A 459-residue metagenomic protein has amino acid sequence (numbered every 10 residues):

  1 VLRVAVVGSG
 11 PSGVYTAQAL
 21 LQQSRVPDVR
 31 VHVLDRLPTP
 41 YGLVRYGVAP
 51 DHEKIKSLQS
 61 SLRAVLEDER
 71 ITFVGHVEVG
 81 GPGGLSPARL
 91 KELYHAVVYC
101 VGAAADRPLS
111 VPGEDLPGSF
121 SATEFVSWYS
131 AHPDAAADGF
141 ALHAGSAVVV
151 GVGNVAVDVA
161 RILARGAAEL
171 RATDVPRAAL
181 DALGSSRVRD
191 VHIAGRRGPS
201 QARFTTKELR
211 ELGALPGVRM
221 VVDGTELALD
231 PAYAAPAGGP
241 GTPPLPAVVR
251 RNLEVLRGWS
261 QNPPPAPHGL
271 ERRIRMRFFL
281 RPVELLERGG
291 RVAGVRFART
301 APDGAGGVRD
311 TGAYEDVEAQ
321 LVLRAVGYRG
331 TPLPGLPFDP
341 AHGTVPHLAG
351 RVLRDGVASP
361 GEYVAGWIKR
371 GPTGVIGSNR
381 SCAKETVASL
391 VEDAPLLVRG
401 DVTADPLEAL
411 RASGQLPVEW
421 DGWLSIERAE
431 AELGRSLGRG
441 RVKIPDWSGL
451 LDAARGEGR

Functional and structural regions predicted by a protein language model:
V1-G10, H143-V150: Beta1/beta-strand and adjacent pyrophosphate-binding region of the FAD-binding site in flavoprotein oxidoreductases
V4-V26, V157-L163: N-terminal Rossmann-like FAD-binding beta1-loop-alpha1 element of flavoenzymes
R30, P38-A96, L253-L270: N-terminal Rossmann-like dinucleotide/flavin-binding domain of flavoprotein oxidoreductases that bind FAD/FMN
R30, R161-R309, L390, A394 (+1 more regions): Dinucleotide-binding/catalytic capping subdomain of oxidoreductase cores
A96, C100-R107, G153-N154, A319-P332: Glycine-/small-residue-rich beta->alpha transition segments that form the dinucleotide
D106-S185, G343-D355: Glycine-rich dinucleotide-binding loop and its adjacent helix/turn
P117, R351-R459: C-terminal, flexible cofactor-proximal segment of oxidoreductases
G118-A136, L285, R291, D303-R370: FAD-site-proximal beta/loop scaffold in flavoenzymes
